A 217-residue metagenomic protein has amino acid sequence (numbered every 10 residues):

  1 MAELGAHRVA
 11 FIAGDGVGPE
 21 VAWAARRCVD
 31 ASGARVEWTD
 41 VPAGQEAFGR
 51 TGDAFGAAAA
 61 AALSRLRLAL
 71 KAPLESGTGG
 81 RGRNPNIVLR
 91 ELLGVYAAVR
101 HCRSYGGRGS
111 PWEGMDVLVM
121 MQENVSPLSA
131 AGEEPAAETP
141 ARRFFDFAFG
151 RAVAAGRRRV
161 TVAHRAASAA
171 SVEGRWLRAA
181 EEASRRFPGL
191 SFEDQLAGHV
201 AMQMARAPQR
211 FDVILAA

Functional and structural regions predicted by a protein language model:
E3-G14, T39-G44: Generic N-terminal amphipathic, Lys/Arg-enriched alpha-helix
L4-R8, A34, S64-L68, G94-V95 (+4 more regions): Short coil/turn connectors at secondary-structure junctions
V9-A31, G132-G198: Glycine-rich phosphate/diphosphate-binding loop of Rossmann-like nucleotide-binding domains
D15-G18, R67, M120, A148 (+1 more regions): Buried hydrophobic positions in well-ordered alpha/beta secondary-structure cores of metabolic enzymes
R35-A58, M204: N-terminal beta-loop-helix "entrance" segment that forms/cooperates in small-molecule cofactor or anionic ligand
A47, G77-T78, A167-V172, M202: Short, small-residue-enriched loops and turns at beta-alpha junctions that line or gate enzyme active sites
F48-G132: N-terminal glycine-rich phosphate/adenylate-binding segment common to multiple enzyme folds
A62-T78, L190-A217: Glycine-rich phosphate-binding loop
